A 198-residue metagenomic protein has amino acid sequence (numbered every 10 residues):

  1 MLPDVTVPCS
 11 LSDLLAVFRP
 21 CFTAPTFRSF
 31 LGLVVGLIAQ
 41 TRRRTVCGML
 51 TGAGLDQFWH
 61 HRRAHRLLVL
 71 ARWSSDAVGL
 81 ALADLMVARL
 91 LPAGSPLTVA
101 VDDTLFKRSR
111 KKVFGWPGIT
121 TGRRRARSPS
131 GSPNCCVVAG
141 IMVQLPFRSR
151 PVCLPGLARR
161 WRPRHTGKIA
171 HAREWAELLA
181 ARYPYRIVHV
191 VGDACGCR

Functional and structural regions predicted by a protein language model:
L2-R198: Conserved, well-structured functional cores that handle cations and Mg-NTP chemistry
